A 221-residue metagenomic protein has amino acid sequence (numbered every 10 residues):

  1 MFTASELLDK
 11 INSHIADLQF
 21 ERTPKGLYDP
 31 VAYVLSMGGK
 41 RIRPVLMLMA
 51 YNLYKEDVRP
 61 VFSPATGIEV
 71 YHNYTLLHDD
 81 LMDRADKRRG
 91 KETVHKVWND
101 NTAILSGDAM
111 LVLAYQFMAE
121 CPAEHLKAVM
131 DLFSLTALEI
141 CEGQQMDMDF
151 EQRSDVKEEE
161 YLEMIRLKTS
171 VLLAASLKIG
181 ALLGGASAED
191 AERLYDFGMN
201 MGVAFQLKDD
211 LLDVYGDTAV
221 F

Functional and structural regions predicted by a protein language model:
M1-Q19: N-terminal amphipathic/basic leader segments beginning at the initiator methionine
A16, F20-F221: Mg2+-dependent prenyl diphosphate-binding active-site environment of isoprenoid biosynthetic enzymes
